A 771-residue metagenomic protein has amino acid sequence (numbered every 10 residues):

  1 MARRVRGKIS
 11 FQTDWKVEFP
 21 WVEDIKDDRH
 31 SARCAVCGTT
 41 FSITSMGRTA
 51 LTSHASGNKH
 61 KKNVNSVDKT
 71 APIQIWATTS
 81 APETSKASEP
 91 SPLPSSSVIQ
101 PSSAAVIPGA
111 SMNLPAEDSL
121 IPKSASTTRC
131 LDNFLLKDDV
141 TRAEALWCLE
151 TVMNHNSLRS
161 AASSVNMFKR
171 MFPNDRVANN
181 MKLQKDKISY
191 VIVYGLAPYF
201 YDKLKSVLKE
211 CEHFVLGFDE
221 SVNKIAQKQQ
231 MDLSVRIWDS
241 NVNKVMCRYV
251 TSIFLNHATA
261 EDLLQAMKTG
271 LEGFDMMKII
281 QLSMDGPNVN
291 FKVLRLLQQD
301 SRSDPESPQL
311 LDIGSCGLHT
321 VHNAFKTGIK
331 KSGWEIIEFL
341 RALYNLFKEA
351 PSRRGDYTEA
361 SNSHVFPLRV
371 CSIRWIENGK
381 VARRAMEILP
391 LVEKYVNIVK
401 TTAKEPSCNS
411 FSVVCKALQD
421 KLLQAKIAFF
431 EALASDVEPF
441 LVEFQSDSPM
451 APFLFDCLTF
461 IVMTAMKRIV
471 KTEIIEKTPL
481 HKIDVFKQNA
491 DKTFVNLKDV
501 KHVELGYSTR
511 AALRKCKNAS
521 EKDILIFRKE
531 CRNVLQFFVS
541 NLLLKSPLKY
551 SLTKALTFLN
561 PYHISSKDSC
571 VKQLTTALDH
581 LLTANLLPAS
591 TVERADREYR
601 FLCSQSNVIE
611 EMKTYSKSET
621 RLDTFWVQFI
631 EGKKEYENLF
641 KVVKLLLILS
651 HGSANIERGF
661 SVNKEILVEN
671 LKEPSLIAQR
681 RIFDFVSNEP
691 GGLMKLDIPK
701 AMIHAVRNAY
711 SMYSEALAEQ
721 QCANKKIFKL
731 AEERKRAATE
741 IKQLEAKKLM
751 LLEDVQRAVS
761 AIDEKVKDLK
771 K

Functional and structural regions predicted by a protein language model:
M1-K771: Alpha-helical structural modules in large enzymes and assemblies
